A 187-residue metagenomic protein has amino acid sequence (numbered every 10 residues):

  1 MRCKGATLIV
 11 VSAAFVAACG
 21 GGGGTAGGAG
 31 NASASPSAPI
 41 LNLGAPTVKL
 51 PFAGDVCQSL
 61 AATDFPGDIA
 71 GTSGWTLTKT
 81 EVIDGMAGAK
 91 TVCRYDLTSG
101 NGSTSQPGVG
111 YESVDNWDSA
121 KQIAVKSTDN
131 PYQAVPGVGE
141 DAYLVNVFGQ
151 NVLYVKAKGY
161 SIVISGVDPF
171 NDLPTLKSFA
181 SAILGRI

Functional and structural regions predicted by a protein language model:
M1-I9: Bacterial N-terminal signal peptides that target proteins for export
F15-A18: C-terminal motif of bacterial Sec signal peptides marking the signal peptidase cleavage site
G20, A26-K90, S161, L176-I187: N-terminal "mature-domain start" segment
K90-S119, I162-G166: A short acidic-to-branched-hydrophobic micro-motif
Y95-G100, V145, V155-K158: Active-site beta-strand termini and strand-to-loop segments that position acidic
N116-V152: Short Gly/Thr-rich strand-loop-strand
F148-I187: Extracellularly exposed regions in secreted/surface proteins, prominently low-complexity, repeat-rich
